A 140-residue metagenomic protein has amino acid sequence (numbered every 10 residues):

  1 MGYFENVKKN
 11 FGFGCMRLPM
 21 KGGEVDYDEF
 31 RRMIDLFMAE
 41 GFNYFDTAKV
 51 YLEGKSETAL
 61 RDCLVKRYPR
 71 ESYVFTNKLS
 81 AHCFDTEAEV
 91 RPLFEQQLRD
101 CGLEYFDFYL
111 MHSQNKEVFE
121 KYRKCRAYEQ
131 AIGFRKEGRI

Functional and structural regions predicted by a protein language model:
M1-Y73, Q130, K136: N-terminal binding-site loop/beta-alpha segment at the start of enzyme catalytic domains that lines or forms
K9, S80-A81, D100: Proline-rich low-complexity regions
M16-D28, K78-A88, K116-Y122: Active-site mouth loops of central-metabolism enzymes
G41-D46, F75-N77, Y105-Y109, G138-I140: Short C-terminal domain-edge/linker segments immediately following a structured domain
E71-C83, Y109-Q114: A short, structured active-site edge motif that brings together acidic residues
T86-I140: Glycine/proline-rich, positively charged, aromatic-decorated active-site loop/lid region on the catalytic face
